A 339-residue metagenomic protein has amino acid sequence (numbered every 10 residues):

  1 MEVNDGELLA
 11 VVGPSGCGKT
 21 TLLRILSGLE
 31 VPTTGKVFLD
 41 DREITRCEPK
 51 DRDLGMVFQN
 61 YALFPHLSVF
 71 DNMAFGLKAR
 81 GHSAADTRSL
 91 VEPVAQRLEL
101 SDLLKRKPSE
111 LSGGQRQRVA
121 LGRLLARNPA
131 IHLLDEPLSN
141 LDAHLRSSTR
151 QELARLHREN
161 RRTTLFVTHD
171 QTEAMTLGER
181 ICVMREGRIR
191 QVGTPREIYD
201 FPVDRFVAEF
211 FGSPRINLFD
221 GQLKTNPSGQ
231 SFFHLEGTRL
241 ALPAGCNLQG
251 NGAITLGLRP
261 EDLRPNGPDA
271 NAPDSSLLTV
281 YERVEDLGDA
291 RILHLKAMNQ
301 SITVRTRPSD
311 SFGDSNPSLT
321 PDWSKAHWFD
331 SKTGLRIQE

Functional and structural regions predicted by a protein language model:
M1-A10: Pre-Walker A (P-loop) beta-loop-beta motif of ABC nucleotide-binding domains
L8, C47-G55, Q59-F206: ABC ATPase nucleotide-binding domains
V12-P14: The feature captures the beta-strand-to-loop junction immediately N-terminal to the Walker
T20-L23, V119: ABC ATPase nucleotide-binding domain helices that frame the ATP-binding cleft
S27: Helix-to-loop junction immediately C-terminal to a conserved catalytic motif
T33-K36, D86, E186, A326: Conserved coupling/switch loops of ABC nucleotide-binding domains, chiefly the family-specific signature
G35-E43: Conserved ABC transporter NBD signature motif
P214, N226-E339: Non-catalytic connector elements of ABC transporters
